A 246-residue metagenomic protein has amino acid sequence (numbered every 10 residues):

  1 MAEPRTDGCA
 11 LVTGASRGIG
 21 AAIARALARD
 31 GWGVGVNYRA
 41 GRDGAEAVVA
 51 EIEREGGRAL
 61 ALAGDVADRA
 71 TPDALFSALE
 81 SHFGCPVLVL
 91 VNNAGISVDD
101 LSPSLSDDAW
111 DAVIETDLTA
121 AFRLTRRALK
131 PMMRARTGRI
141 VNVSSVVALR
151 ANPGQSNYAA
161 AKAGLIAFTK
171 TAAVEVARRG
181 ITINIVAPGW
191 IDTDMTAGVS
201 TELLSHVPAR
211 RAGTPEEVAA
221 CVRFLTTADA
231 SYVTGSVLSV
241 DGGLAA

Functional and structural regions predicted by a protein language model:
C9, S16-R17: Conserved glycine-rich cofactor-binding loop
L101-S102, S106-I114, L203: Substrate-binding pocket helix/loop in short-chain dehydrogenase/reductase
T125, A161, T169: Active-site helix of classical SDR
K130, V174-E175, S231: Alpha-helical segment proximal to the catalytic Tyr-Lys
S145: Residue(s) in the substrate-gating loop at a strand-loop-helix junction that position the organic substrate next
A177, T182, V233-G235: Short, small/polar-rich loop/turn modules that mediate ligand/substrate recognition or access, typified
T214-V240, L244-A245: C-terminal substrate-recognition "lid" of short-chain dehydrogenase/reductases
